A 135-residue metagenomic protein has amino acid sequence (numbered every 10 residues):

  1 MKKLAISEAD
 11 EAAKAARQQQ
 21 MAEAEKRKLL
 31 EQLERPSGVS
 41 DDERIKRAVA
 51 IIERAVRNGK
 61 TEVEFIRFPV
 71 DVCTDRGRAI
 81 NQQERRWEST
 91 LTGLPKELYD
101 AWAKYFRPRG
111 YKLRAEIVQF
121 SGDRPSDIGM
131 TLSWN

Functional and structural regions predicted by a protein language model:
M1-T92: An N-terminal amphipathic alpha-helical segment
E64-F68, W102, F106, L113: Generic structural hydrophobic/aromatic packing signal, biased to beta-strands
L91-W102: Well-ordered, non-membrane alpha-helical segments in soluble/globular domains
Y105-R107, K112-N135: C-terminal edge-of-domain segments
